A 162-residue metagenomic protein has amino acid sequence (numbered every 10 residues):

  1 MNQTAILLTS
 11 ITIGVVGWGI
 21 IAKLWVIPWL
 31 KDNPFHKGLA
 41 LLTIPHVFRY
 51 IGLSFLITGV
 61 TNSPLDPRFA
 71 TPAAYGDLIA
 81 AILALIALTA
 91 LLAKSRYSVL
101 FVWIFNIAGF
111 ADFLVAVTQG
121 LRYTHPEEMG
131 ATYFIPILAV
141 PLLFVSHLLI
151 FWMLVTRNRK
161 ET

Functional and structural regions predicted by a protein language model:
M1-W18: Hydrophobic transmembrane alpha-helical segments in integral membrane proteins
S10-G14, A131-H147: Small-residue-rich transmembrane alpha-helices that serve as helix-helix interface/gating elements in multipass
L24-P28, F55-P64, T118-P126: Juxtamembrane "helix-exit" motif on the non-cytosolic side of transmembrane helices
V26-L39, L92-L100, N158-T162: Membrane-interface helix-boundary motifs at transmembrane edges
I44-G59: A generic, lipid-embedded transmembrane alpha helix
P64-Y75, F101, P126-L138: Non-cytosolic membrane-interface motifs at loop->transmembrane helix junctions
G76, A80-A84, F101-L121, V140-L143: Hydrophobic alpha-helical membrane segments
I79-K94, L149-M153: Alpha-helical transmembrane segments in multipass membrane proteins, preferentially the mid-helix core
